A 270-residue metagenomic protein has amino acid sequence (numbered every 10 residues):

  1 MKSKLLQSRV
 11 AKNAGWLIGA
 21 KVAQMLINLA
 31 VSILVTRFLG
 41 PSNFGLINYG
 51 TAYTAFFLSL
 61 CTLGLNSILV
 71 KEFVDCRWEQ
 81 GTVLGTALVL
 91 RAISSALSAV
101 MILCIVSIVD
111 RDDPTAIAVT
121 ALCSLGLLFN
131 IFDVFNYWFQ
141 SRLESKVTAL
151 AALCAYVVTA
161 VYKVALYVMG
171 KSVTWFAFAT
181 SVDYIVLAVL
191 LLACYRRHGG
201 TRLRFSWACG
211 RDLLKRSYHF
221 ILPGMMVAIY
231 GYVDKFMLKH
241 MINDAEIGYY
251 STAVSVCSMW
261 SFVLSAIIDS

Functional and structural regions predicted by a protein language model:
M1-V10, K146, V173-A177, V189-Y232: Interhelical loop/hinge segments that connect adjacent transmembrane helices in multipass membrane
R9-N66, A99, L103-V106, A155-A160 (+4 more regions): Signature of the first transmembrane helix
V10-A11, N48, W78-I93, L214 (+1 more regions): Interfacial transmembrane-helix starts/ends
S42-G45, G81, G85, I117 (+3 more regions): Residues that define the loop-to-transmembrane-helix transition and helix capping in multi-pass membrane transporters
F56, L60, A92, A96 (+5 more regions): Alpha-helical transmembrane segments of multi-pass membrane proteins
C61-W78, S141, C257-S270: Helix-loop junctions and terminal segments of transmembrane helices in multi-pass membrane transport/translocation
E72-R77, L128-C154, T174: Membrane-interface junctions at transmembrane-helix termini in multi-pass inner-membrane proteins
I117-S124, L150-R197, R216, T252-C257: Hydrophobic alpha-helical transmembrane segments
